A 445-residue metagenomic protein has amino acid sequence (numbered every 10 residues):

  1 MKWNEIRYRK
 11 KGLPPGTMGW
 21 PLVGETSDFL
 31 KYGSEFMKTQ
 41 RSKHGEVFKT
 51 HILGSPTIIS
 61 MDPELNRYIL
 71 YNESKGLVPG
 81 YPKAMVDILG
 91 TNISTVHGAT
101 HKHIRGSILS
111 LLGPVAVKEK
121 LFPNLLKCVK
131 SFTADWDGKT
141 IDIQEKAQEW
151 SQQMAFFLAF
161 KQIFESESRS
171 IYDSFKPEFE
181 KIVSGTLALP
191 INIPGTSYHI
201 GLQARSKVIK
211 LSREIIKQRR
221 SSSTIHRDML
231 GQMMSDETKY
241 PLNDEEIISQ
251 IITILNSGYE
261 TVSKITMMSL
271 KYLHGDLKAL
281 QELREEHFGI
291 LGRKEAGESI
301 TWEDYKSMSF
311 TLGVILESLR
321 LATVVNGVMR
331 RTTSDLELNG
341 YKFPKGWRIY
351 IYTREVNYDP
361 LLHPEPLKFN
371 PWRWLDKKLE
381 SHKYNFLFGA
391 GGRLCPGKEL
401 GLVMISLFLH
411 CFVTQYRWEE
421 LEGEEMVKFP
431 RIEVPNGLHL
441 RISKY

Functional and structural regions predicted by a protein language model:
M1-H103, N124-S131, G327, S334 (+2 more regions): N-terminal membrane-proximal hinge/A-helix region immediately C-terminal to the signal-anchor transmembrane segment
R9-K10, L77-M85, V96, T100 (+3 more regions): Cytochrome P450 heme-thiolate monooxygenase catalytic core
P14, P114-K118, W302-S309, C395-G397 (+1 more regions): Conserved, non-catalytic sequence blocks in retroelement Pol enzymes and Pol-derived host proteins
P14, R41, V129, E178 (+5 more regions): Cytochrome P450 proximal C-terminal region
E25-G45, K210, E214, G297-N339 (+2 more regions): Conserved cytochrome P450 K-helix E-x-x-R motif and the immediately C-terminal K′/meander segment
I252, S299-E303, L375-I405, E424-F429 (+1 more regions): Cytochrome P450 heme-thiolate "Cys pocket" and heme-binding signature region
T261-A279, R284, E399-T414: Cytochrome P450 catalytic-core helices
I351-K378: Conserved cytochrome P450 K-helix/beta-meander segment immediately N-terminal to the heme-binding cysteine loop
